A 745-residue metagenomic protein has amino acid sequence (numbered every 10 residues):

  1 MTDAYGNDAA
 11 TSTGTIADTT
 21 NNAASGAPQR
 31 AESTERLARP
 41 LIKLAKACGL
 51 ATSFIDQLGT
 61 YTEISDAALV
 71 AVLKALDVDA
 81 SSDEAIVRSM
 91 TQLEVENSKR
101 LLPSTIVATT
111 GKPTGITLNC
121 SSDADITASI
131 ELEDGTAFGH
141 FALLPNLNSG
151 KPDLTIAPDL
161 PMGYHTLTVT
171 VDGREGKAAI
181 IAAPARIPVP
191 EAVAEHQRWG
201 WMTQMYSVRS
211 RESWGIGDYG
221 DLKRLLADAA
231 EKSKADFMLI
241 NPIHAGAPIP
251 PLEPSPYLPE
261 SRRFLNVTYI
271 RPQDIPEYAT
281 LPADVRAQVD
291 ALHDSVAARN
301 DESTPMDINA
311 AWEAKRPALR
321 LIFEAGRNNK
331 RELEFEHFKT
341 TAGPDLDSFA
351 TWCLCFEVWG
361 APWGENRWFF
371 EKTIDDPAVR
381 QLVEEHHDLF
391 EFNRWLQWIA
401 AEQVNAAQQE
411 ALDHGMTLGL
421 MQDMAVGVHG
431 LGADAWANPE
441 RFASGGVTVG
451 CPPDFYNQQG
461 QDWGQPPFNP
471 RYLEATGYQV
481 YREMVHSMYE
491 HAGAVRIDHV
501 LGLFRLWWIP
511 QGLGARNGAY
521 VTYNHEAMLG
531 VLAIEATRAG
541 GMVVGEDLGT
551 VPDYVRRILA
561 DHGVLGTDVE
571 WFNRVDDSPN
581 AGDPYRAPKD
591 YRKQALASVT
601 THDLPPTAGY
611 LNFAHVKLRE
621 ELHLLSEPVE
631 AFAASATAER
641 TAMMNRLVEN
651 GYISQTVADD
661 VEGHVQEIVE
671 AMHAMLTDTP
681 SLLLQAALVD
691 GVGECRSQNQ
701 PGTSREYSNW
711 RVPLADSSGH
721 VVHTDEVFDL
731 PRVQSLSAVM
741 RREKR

Functional and structural regions predicted by a protein language model:
A45, H165, A229, W352 (+6 more regions): Conserved, mostly hydrophobic/aromatic
A75-G111, D123, S129-F141, P145-P152 (+3 more regions): Acidic/aromatic-lined carbohydrate-recognition and catalytic surfaces of CAZymes acting on diverse glycans
W199-T203, D236-I240, L420-Q422, V495 (+4 more regions): Hydrophobic faces of well-ordered beta-strands that scaffold small-molecule active sites in alpha/beta enzyme cores
Y206-G220, T268, E385-W398, Q461-Q479 (+3 more regions): The substrate-binding groove and active-site-proximal loops of carbohydrate-active enzymes, especially glycoside
P254-L281, D434-Q459, G518-L529, V564-D576: Acidic, His- and aromatic-enriched active-site or binding-groove loops in soluble protein domains that engage sugars
E334, D547, V551-C695: Conserved alpha/beta catalytic core and glycan-binding cleft of carbohydrate-active enzymes
L396-D413, G477-V564: Active-site neighborhood of glycoside hydrolase catalytic domains
T417-V480, M484-S487, H491, L506-T522: Substrate-binding/active-site clefts of carbohydrate-active enzymes
